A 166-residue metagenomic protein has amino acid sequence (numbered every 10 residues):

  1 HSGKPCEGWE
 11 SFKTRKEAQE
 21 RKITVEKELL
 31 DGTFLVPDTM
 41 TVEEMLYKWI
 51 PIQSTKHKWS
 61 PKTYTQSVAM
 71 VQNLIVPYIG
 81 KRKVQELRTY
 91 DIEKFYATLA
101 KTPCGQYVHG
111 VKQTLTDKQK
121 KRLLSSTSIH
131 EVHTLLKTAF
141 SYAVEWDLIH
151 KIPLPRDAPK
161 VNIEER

Functional and structural regions predicted by a protein language model:
H1-T39: Short, surface-exposed polybasic/aromatic micro-patch for ligand or macromolecular engagement
V36-V144, P153-P159: Short, Lys/Arg-enriched alpha-helical recognition elements, typified by the DNA-recognition helix
P159-R166: Short, intrinsically disordered, charge-balanced linker/junction segments flanking boundaries in proteins
